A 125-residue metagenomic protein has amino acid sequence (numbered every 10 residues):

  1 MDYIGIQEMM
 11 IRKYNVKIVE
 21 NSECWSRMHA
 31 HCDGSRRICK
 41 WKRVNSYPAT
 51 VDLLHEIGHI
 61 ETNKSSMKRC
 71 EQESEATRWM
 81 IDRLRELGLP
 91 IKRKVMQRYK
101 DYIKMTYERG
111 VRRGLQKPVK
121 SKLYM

Functional and structural regions predicted by a protein language model:
M1-M9, N15, T62, L115-Q116: Juxtamembrane/interface and other helix-to-disorder boundary residues and their adjoining low-complexity tails
D2, N45-Y47, R85-M125: Long, well-structured alpha-helical subdomains associated with metal-dependent extracellular/ecto-lumenal hydrolases
G5-K13, K17-I38, R43, Y47: Catalytic zinc-binding patch centered on the HExxH motif and its immediate surroundings that defines zinc-dependent
I6-M9, E56, R83, L87 (+1 more regions): Charge-rich, solvent-exposed alpha-helical interaction surfaces
K17-W25, T77-W79, Y102-E108: Hydrophobic or amphipathic, alpha-helical segments that drive membrane association/targeting
Y47-P48, E71: Residue signature of alpha-solenoid helical repeat architecture, marking inter-repeat boundaries and helix-start
V51-K64: Active-site recognition of the HExxH zinc-binding catalytic motif
N63-L89: Post-HEXXH active-site segment of zinc metalloproteases
